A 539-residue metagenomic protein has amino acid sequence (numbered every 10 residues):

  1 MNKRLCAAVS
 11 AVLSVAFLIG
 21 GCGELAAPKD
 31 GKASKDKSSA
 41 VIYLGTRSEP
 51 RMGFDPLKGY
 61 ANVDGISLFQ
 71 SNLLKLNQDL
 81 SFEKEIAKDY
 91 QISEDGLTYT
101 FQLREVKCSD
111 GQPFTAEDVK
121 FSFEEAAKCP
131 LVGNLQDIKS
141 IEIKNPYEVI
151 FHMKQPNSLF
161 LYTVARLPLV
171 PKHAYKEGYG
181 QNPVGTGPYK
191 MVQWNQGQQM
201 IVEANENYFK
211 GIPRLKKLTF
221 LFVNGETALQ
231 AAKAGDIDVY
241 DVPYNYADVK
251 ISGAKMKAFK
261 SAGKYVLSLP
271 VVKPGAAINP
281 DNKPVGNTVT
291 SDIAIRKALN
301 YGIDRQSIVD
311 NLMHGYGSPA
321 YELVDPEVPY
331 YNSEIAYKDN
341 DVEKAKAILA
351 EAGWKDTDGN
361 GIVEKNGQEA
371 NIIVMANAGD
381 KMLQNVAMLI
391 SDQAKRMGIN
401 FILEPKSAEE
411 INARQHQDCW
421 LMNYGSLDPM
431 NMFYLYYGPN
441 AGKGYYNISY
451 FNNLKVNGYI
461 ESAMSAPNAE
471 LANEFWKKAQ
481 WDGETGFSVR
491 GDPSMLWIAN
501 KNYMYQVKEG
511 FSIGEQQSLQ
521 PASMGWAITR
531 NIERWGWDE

Functional and structural regions predicted by a protein language model:
G45-I92, E124, V184: N-terminal lobe/hinge region of extracytoplasmic solute-binding protein
S81, T163-P213, K217, E226-T227 (+4 more regions): Gly/Pro-rich hinge or "lid" segments in bacterial periplasmic/extracellular proteins
K88-P130, T288-V289: Aromatic- and charge-enriched surface segment that lines or borders ligand/interaction sites
Q91, D95, T100, G133-H173 (+1 more regions): Surface-exposed binding/hinge segments that line and control ligand-binding clefts or catalytic entry sites
A116-S122, P146, I150, G187-P188 (+5 more regions): Alpha-helical secondary-structure segments
N195, Q199, E206, N300-N332 (+2 more regions): Detector for C-terminal structural segments
E206-K250, N400-I402: Ligand-site clamp/hinge motif
K355-S426: Ligand/substrate-recognition segments at binding pockets and active sites
